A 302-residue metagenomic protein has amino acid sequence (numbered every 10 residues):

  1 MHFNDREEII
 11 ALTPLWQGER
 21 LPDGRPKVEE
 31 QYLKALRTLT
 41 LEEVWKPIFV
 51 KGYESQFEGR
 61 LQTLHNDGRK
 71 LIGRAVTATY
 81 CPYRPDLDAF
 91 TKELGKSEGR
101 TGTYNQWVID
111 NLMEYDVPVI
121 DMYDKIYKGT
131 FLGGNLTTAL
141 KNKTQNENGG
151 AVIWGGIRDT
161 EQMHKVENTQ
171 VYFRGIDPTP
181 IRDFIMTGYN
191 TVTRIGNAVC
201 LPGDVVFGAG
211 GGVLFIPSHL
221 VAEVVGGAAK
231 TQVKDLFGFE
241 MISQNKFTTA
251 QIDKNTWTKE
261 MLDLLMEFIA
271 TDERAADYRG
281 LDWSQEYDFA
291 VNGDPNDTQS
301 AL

Functional and structural regions predicted by a protein language model:
F3-L39: Amphipathic alpha-helical packing elements
W16-Q17, N197, G210: A generic hydrophobic-helix recognition signal that picks specific residues within alpha-helical hydrophobic
R20, E30, K34-P202, F215-L264 (+1 more regions): Feature captures the catalytic cores and cofactor-binding loops of soluble hydro-lyases/lyases that act on carboxylate
P22, A209-G210: Short acidic-glycine loop/turn motifs at beta-strand connectors
G188, G208-A209: Short, solvent-exposed loop/turn segments at the edges of secondary structure
